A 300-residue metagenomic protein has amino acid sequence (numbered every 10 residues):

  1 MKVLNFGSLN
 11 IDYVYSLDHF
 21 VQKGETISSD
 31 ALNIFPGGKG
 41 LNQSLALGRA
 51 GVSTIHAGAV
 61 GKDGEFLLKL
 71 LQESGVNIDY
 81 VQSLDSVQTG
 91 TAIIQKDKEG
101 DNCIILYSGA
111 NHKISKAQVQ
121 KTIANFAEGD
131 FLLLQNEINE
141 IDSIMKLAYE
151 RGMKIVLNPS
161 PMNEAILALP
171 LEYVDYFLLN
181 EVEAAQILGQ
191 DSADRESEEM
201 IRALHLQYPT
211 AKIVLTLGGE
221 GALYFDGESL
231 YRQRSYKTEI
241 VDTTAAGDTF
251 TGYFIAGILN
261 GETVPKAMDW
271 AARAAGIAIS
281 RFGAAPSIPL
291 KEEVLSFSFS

Functional and structural regions predicted by a protein language model:
M1-K23: Positively charged, low-complexity intrinsically disordered leader regions
M1-L9, K69-S83, Q95-R232: Ribokinase/PfkB-type carbohydrate-kinase core domain
K2-V3, K23-T91, E292, F297-F299: Substrate-binding N-lobe of the ribokinase-like
L9, V60-K62, T238: Hydrophobic pocket-lining residues within nucleotide cofactor-binding pockets
V21-S29, N180, Y231-R234: Short glycine/proline- and charge-enriched loop/turn segments that cap or connect secondary-structure elements
A46, L70, L147, Y253 (+1 more regions): Rossmann-fold NAD(P)-dependent oxidoreductase module
L47, N180, G247: Short, conserved phosphate/pyrophosphate- and ester-handling motifs at nucleotide-, phospho-/glycolipid
E164, R195-S300: Conserved phosphate-binding/catalytic region of the ribokinase-like
